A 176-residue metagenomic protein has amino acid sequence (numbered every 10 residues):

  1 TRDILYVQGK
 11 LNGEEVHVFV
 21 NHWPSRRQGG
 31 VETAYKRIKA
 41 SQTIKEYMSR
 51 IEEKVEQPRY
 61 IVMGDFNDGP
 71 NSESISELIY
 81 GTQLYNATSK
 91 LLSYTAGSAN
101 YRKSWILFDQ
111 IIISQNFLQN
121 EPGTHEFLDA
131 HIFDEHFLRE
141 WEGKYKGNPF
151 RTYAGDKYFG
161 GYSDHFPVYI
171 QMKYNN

Functional and structural regions predicted by a protein language model:
T1-W23: Structured beta-strand-rich core segments of catalytic domains in phosphoester-bond hydrolases
N12, N21-P24, Q115-F117, N175: Solvent-exposed coil/turn segments that connect beta secondary-structure elements in extracytoplasmic/periplasmic
E14-V16, N21, I38, K54 (+1 more regions): A shared catalytic/ligand-binding motif for oxyanion handling
W23, D65-F66: Active-site metal-binding loops of divalent metal-dependent hydrolases
W23-T43, N71: Active-site-proximal segments of metal-dependent phosphoesterases and phosphodiesterases across multiple
R27-Y35, V62-M63, G97-Y101, D156-Y158: Second-shell loop/turn segments in exported
A40-M63: His/acidic metal-ligating clusters that form di-metal
R50-P58, D68-N176: Metal-dependent phosphoester-hydrolase catalytic domains
